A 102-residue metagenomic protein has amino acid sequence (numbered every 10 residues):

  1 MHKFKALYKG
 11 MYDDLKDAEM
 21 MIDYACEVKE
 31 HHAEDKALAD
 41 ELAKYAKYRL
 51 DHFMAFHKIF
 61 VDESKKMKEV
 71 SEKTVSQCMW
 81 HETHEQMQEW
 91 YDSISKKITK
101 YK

Functional and structural regions predicted by a protein language model:
M1-Q86, W90-D92, K97-K102: Non-heme di-metal
